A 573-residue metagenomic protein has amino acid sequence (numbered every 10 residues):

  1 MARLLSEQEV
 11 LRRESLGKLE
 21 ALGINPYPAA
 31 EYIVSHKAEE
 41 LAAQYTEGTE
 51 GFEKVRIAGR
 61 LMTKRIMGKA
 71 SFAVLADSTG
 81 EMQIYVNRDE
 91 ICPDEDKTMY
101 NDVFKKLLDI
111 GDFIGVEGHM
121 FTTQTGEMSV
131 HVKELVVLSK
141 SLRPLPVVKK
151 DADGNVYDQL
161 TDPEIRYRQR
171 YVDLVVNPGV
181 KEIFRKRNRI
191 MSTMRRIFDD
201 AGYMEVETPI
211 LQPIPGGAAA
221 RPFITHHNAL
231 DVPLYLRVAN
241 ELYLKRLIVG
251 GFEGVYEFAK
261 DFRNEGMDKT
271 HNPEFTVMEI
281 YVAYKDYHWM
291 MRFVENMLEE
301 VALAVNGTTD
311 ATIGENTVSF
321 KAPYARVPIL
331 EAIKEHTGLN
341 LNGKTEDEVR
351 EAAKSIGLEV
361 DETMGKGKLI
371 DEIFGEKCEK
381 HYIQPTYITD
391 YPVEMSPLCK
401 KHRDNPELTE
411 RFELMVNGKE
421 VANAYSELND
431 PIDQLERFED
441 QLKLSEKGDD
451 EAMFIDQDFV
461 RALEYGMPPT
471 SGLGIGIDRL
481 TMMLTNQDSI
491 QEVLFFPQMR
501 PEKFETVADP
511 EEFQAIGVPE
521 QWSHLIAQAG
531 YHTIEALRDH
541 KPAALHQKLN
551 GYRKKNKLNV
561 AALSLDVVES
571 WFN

Functional and structural regions predicted by a protein language model:
M1-E505: Class II aminoacyl-tRNA synthetase catalytic cores and aaRS-like
E502-N573: Compact, charge-rich alpha-helical regulatory domains located at protein termini
